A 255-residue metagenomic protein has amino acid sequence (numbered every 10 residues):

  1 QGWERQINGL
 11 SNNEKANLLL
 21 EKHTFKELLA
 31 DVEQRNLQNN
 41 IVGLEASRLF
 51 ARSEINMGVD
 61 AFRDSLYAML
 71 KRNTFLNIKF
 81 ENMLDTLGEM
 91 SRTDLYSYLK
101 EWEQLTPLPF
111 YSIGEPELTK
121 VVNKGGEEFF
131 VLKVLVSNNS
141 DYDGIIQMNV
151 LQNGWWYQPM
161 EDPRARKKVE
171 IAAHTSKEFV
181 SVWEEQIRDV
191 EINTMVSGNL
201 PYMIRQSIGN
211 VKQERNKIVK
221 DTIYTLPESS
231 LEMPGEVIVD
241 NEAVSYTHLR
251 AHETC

Functional and structural regions predicted by a protein language model:
Q1-N12: Zinc-dependent metallopeptidase catalytic helix centered on the HExxH motif and its immediate flanking segment
K15-L29: Active-site-adjacent bridging/hinge elements
L29-P116: Amphipathic alpha-helical substructures
V122-V182, R188-N193: Beta-strand-rich binding/interaction modules
I187-Q206: Short, aromatic- and glycine-rich surface loops/edge beta-strands on solvent-exposed regions
Y202-P227: Short beta-strand elements
T222-S245: Compositionally biased low-complexity segments at domain edges in trafficked proteins and select soluble regulators
H248-C255: Single conserved hydrophobic/aromatic residue that forms the stacking wall/gate of nucleotide- or nucleobase-binding
